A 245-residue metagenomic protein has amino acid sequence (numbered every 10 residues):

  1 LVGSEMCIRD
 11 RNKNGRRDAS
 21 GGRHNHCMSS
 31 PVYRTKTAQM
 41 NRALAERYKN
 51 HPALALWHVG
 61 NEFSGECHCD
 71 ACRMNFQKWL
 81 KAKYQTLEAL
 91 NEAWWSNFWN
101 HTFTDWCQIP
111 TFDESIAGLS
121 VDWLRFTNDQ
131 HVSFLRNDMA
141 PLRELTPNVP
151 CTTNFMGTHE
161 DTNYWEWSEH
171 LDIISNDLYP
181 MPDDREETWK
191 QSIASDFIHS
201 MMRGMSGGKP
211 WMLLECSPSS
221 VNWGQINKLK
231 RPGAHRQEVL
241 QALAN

Functional and structural regions predicted by a protein language model:
L1-I8: Short, small-residue-biased leader/transition segments that mark boundaries at the very start of proteins
V2, K49, E166-E169, R203 (+1 more regions): Alpha-helix boundary recognition
E5, T162, N222: Glycine-rich, charge-decorated loop segments at or immediately adjacent to ligand/cofactor-binding or catalytic sites
N12-I173, D177-D184, T188-F197: Polysaccharide-binding and catalytic clefts of secreted carbohydrate-active enzymes
D172, Y179-N245: Carbohydrate-binding surfaces of carbohydrate-active enzymes
